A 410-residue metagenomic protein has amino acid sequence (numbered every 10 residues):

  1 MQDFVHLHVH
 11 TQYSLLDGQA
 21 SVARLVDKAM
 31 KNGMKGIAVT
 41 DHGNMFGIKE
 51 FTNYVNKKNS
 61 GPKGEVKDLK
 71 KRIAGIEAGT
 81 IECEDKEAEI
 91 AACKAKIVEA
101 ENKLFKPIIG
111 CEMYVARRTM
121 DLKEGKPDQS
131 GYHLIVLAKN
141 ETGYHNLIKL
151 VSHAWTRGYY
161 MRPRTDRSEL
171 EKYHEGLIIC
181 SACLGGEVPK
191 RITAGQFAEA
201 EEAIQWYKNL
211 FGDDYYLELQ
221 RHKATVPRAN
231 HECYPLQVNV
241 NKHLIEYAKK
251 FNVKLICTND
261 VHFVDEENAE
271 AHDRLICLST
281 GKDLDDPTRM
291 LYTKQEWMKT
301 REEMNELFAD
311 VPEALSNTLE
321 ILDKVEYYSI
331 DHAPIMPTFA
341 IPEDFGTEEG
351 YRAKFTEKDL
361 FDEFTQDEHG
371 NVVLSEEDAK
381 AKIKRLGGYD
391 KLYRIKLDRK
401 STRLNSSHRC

Functional and structural regions predicted by a protein language model:
M1-R403: Phosphodiester-processing cores and adjacent nucleic acid-binding clamps
L404-C410: Single conserved hydrophobic/aromatic residue that forms the stacking wall/gate of nucleotide- or nucleobase-binding
